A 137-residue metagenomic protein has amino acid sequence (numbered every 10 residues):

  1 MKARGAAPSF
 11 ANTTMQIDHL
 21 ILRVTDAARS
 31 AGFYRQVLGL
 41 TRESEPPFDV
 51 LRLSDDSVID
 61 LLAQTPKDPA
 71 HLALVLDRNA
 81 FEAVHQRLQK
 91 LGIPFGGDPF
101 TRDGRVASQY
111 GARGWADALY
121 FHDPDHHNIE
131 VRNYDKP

Functional and structural regions predicted by a protein language model:
K2, S54, P124: Short, ordered coil/turn segments that flank beta-strands lining enzyme active or ligand-binding pockets
K2-G5, S9-A28, L72, Y134-P137: N-terminal beta-strand motif that seeds the catalytic metal site of vicinal oxygen chelate
T14, I21-I59, A63-T65: Core segments of cupin and vicinal oxygen chelate
T14-Q16, T65-P69, A112-R113: Short glycine-enriched loop/turn motifs at secondary-structure junctions
H19-I21, V50, H71-A73, A118-Y120: Short aromatic/hydrophobic contact patches that present stacked aromatics for nucleic-acid/ligand binding
D55-V58, P66-D68, D77-E82: Short, charged/polar surface micro-motifs in flexible loops or helix N-caps
L74-P124, K136-P137: Vicinal oxygen chelate
